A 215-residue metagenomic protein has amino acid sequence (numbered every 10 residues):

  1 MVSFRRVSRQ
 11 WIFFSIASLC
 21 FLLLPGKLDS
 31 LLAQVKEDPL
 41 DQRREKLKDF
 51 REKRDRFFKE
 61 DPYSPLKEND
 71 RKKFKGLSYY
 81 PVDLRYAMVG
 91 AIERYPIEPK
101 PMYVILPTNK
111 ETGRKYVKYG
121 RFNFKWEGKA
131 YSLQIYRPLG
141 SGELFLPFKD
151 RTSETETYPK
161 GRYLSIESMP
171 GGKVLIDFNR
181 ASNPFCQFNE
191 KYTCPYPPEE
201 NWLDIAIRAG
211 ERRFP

Functional and structural regions predicted by a protein language model:
M1-S8: N-terminal secretory signal peptides that target proteins for export/translocation
F14-K27: Bacterial N-terminal signal peptides
S30-A33: Boundary at the C-terminal end of the N-terminal hydrophobic targeting segment
V35, R44, S153-E156, K173 (+1 more regions): Extended, aromatic/histidine-rich regions of cofactor-dependent oxidoreductases associated with respiratory
R43-R121: N-terminal secretory signal peptides
P96-P159: Mid-length scaffold segments of soluble, non-membrane domains
P147-S182: Acidic, glycine-rich flexible loop segments
